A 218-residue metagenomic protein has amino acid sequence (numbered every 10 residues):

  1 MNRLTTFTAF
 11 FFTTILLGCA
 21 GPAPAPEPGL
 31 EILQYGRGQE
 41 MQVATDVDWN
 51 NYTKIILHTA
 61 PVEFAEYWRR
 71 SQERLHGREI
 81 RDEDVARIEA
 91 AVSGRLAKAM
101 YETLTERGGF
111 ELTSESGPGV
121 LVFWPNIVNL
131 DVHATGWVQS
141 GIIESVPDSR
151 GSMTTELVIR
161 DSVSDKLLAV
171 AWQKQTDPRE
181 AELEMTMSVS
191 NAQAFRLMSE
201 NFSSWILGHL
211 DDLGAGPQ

Functional and structural regions predicted by a protein language model:
M1-T8: Bacterial N-terminal signal peptides that target proteins for export
T8-G18: Bacterial N-terminal signal peptides
G18, T113-P118, L207-Q218: An exposure/low-complexity boundary signal
A20-G94, E184, D211-Q218: A structural "domain/chain start" motif
T59-A65, N126-D131, K174: Generic short beta-strand segments
R78-V85, P147, V163-G208: Short secondary-structure boundary motifs at beta->alpha junctions and helix caps
S93, A97-Y101, I127, R196-S203 (+1 more regions): Extracytoplasmic/secreted envelope proteins and their assembly/folding machinery, especially bacterial periplasmic
E102, E106-K166, P178-T186: Surface-exposed short loop/turn segments
